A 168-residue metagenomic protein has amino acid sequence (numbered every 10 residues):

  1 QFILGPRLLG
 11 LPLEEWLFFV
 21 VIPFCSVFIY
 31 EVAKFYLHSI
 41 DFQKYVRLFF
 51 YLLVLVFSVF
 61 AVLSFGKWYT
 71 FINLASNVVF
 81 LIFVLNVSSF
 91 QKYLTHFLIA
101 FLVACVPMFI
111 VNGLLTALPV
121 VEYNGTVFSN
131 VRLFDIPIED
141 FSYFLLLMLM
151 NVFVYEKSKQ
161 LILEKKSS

Functional and structural regions predicted by a protein language model:
F2-L17, F128-S142: Short aromatic-rich membrane-water interface segments that cap or initiate transmembrane helices in multi-pass membrane
L4-G10, V27-D41, L55-F65, S129: Short juxtamembrane and helix-loop transition motifs at transmembrane-helix boundaries in membrane proteins
L17-E31, S76-I82, E139-Y155: Hydrophobic cores of alpha-helical transmembrane segments in multi-pass inner/ER membrane proteins, independent
F35-S39, E156-S168: Membrane-interface capping segments at transmembrane-helix boundaries
V59-F71, S88-Q91: Membrane-interface helix caps and helix-loop-helix hairpins in membrane proteins
F71-F80, A100: Hydrophobic core segments of alpha-helical transmembrane domains in multi-pass membrane proteins
N77-H96: Alpha-helical transmembrane segments in multipass membrane proteins, preferentially the mid-helix core
F97-A104, G113, A117, N124-V152: C-terminal transmembrane helix-loop-helix hairpin of multi-pass membrane proteins
